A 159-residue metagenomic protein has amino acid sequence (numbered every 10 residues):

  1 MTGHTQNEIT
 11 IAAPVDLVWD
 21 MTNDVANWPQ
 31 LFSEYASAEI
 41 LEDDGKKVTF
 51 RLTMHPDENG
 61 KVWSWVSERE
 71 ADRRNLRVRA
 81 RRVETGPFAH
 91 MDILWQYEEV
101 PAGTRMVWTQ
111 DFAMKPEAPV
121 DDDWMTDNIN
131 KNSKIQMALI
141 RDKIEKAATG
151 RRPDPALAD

Functional and structural regions predicted by a protein language model:
M1-K47, A158-D159: Hydrophobic ligand-binding cavity/cleft-lining segments
I9, P87-F88, N132: Amphipathic alpha-helical hairpins
D16-D20, A102, A138, D142: Replace "anionic and nucleotidyl ligands
W19-D24, V48-L52, R74-R81: Short Pro/Gly-enriched beta-strand edge/turn motifs at strand-loop
N23, D92, P119-V120: Generic recognition of short, well-ordered alpha-helical segments
A26, I129-A148: Short amphipathic alpha-helical signal-transduction/dimerization elements
P29-Q30, S37-D44, H55-R105, D111-M114 (+2 more regions): Hydrophobic-ligand binding "helix-grip"
D111-I135: A short acidic/glycine-rich loop-to-helix N-cap element
